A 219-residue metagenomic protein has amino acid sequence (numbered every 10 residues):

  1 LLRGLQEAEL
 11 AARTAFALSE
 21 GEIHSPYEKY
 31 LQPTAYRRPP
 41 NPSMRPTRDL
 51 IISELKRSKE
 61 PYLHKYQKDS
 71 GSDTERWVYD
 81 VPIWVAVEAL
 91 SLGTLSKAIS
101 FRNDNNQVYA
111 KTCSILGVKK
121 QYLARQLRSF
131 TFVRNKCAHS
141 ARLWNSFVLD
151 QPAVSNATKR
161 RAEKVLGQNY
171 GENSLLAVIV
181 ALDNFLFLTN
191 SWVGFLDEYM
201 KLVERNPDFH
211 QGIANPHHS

Functional and structural regions predicted by a protein language model:
L1-S219: Long, contiguous internal "core" modules enriched in hydrophobic/ aromatic residues
